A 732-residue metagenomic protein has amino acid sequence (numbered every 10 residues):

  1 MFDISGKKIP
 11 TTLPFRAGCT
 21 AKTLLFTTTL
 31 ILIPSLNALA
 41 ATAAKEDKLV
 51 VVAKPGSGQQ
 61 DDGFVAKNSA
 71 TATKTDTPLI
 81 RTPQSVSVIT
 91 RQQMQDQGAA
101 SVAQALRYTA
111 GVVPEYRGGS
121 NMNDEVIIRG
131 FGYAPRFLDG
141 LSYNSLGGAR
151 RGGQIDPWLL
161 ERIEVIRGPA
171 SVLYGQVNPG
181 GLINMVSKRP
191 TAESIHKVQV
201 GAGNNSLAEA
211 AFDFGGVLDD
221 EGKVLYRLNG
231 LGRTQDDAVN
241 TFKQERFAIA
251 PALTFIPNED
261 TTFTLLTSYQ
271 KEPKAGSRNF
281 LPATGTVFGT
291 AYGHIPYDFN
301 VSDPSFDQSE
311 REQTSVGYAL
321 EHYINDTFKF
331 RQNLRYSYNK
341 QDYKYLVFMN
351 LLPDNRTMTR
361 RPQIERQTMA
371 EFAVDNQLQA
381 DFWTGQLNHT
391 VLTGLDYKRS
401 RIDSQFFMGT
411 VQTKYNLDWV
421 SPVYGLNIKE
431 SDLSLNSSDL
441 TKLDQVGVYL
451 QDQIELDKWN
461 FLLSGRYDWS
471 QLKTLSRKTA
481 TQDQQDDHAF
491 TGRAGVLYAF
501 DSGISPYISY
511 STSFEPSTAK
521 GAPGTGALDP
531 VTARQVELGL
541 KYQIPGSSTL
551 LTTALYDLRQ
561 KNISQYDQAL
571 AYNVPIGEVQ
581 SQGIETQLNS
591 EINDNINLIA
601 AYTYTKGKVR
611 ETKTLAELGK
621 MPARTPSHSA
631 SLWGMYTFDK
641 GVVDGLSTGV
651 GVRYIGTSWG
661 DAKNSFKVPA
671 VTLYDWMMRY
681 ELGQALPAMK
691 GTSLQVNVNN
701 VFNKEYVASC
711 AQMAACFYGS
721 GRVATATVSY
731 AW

Functional and structural regions predicted by a protein language model:
V65-V86, R91, A103-S142, E161: Extracytoplasmic beta-strand/coil segments of soluble accessory domains associated with Gram-negative outer-membrane
P114, E125, L141-R167, M185-S187: Short acidic/polar hinge/loop motifs at secondary-structure boundaries that mediate gating or recognition
S145, L159-E161, V172-I249, P257-T261 (+3 more regions): Outer-membrane beta-barrel translocator/receptor signature
R233-D237, I249-Y323, Y338-M369, Q412-T441 (+2 more regions): Acidic/polar loop-and-plug regions of large Gram-negative outer-membrane beta-barrel proteins
T254-N258, M369, N388-L392, D396-S400 (+2 more regions): Structural signature of Gram-negative outer-membrane beta-barrels, strongest in the C-terminal barrel of TonB-dependent
A319-Y323, K329-R335, K340-Y345, P506 (+3 more regions): Membrane-embedded beta-barrel scaffold of Gram-negative outer-membrane proteins
K458, D557, P575-A662, F702-E705 (+1 more regions): Gram-negative outer-membrane beta-barrel transporters
V643, R653-D661, Y680-W732: C-terminal beta-signal and adjacent terminal beta-strands/loops of Gram-negative outer-membrane beta-barrel proteins
